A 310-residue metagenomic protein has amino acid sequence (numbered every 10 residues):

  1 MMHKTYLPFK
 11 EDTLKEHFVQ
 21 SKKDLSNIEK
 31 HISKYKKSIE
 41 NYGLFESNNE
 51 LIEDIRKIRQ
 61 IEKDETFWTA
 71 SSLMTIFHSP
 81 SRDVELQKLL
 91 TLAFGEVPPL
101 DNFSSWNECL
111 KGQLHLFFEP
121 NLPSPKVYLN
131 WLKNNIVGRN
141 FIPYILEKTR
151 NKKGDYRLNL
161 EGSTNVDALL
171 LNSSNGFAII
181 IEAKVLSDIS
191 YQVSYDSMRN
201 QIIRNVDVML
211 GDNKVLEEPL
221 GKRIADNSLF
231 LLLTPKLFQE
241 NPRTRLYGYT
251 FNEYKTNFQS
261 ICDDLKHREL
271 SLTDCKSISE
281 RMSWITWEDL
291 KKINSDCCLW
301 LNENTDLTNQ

Functional and structural regions predicted by a protein language model:
M1-Q310: Charged, terminal alpha-helix-loop-beta segments that serve as non-catalytic nucleic-acid engagement and/or assembly
